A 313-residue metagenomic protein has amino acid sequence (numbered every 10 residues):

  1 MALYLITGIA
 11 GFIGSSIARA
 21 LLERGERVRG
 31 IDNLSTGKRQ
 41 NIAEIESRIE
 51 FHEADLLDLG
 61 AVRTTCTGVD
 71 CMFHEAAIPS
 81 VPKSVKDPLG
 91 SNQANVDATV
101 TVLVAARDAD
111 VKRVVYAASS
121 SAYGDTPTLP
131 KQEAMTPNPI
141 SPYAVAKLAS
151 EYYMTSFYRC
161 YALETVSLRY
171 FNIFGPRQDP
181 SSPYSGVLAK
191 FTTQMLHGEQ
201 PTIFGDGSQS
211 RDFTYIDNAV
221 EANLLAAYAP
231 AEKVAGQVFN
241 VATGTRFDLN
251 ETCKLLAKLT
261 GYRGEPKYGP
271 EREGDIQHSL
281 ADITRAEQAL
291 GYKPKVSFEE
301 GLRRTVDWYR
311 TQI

Functional and structural regions predicted by a protein language model:
M1-I173, Q312: N-terminal Rossmann-like NAD(P)+-binding domain of SDR-like oxidoreductases, especially those catalyzing
Y4, I17, M195-I313: C-terminal substrate-binding subdomain of Rossmann-fold SDR/epimerase-dehydratase oxidoreductases
I42-A43, P82, T128, T192-T193 (+2 more regions): Short secondary-structure boundary/capping segments
A149, Y153, F157, V187 (+3 more regions): Hydrophobic alpha-helix immediately C-terminal to the catalytic Tyr-X-X-X-Lys motif of short-chain
P180, Y184-V187: Conserved catalytic loops of nucleotide-sugar-dependent glycosyltransferases that act on lipid-linked
